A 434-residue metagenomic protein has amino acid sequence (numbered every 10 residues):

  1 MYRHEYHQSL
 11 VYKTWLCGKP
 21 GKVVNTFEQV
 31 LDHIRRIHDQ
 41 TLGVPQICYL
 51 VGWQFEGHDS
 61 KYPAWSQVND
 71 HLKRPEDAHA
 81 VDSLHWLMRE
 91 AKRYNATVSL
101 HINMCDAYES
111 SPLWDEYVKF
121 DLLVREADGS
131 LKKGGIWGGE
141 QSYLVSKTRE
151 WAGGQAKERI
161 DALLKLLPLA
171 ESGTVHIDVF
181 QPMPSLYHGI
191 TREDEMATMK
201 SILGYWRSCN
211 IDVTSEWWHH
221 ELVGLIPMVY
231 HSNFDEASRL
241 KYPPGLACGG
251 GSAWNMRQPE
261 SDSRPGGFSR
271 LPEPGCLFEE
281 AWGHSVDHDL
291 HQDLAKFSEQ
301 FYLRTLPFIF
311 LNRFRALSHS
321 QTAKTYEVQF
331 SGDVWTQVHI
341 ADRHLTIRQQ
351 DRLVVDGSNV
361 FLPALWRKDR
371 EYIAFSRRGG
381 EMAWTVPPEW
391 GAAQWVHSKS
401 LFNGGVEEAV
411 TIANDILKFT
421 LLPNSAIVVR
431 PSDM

Functional and structural regions predicted by a protein language model:
H4-F27, M104-A107, V118-G173, V179-M434: Active-site-proximal substrate-binding groove within the catalytic cores of carbohydrate-active enzymes
Y12-K119, M196-K200: Aromatic- and glycine-enriched glycan-recognition loops and surfaces that form the carbohydrate-binding subsites
V44-Y49, N95-S99, G173-T174, N210-T214 (+1 more regions): Beta-sheet entry/capping signal
